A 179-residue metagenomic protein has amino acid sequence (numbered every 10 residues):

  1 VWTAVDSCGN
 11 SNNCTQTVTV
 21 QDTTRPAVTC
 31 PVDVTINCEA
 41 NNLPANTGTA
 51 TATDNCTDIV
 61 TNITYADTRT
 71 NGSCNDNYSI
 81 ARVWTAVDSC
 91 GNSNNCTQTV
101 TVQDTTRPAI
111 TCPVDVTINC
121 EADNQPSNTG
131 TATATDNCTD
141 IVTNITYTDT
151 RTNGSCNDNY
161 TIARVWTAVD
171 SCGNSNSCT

Functional and structural regions predicted by a protein language model:
V1-T179: Proline-threonine-serine-rich low-complexity tracts
